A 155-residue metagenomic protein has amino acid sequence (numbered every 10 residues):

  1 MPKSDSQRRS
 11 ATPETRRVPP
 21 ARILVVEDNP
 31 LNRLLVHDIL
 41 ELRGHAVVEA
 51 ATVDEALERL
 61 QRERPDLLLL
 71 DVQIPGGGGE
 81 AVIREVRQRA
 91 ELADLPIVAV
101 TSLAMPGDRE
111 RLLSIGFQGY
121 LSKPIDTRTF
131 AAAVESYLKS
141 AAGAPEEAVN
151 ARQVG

Functional and structural regions predicted by a protein language model:
M1-L24, H37, R128-G155: Non-catalytic signal-transmission and effector/linker regions of two-component phosphorelay proteins
E27: Conserved acidic carboxylate
L31, T52, G78-R84: Acidic catalytic/metal-coordinating carboxylates
L34-L42: Charged docking surfaces used in two-component/phosphorelay signaling
E58, E80-A93: Short amphipathic alpha-helix used as the core "switch/output" element in two-component signaling
E63-L69, I74: Active-site beta3 strand of CheY-like receiver
P75, A93, M105: The feature encodes the CheY-like receiver
